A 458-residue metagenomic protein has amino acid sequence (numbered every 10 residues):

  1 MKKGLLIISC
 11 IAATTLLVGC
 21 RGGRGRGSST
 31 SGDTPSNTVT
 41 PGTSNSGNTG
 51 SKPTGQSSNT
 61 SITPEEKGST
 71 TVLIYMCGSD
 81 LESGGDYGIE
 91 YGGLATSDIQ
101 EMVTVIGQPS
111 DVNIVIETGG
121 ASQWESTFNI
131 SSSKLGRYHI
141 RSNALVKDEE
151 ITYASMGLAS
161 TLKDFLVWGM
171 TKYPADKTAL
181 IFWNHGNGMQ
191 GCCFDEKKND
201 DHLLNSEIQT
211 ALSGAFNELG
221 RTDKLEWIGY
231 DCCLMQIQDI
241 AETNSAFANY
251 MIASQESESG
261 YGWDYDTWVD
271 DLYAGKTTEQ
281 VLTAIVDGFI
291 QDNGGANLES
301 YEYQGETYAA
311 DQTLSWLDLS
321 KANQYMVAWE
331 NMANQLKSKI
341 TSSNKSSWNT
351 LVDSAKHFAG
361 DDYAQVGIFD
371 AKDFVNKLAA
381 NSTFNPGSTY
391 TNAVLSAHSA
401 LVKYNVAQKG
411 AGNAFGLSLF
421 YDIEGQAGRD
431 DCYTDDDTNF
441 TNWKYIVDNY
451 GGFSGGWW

Functional and structural regions predicted by a protein language model:
M1-G4: Positively charged n-region of N-terminal signal peptides that target proteins for export
L16-G19: C-terminal motif of bacterial Sec signal peptides marking the signal peptidase cleavage site
R21-R24: Bacterial signal peptide processing site
G27-P174: N-terminal extension/subdomain marker
S44-T60, V167, T171, G188-M189 (+2 more regions): Terminal, contiguous helix-loop blocks that mediate binding/assembly
G68-T71, P109-I114, Y173-A179, R221-W227 (+1 more regions): Loop/turn elements at helix/coil->beta-strand transitions in domains of secreted/extracellular proteins
D176-G191: Short acidic, glycine-rich surface-loop motifs adjacent to enzyme active sites
